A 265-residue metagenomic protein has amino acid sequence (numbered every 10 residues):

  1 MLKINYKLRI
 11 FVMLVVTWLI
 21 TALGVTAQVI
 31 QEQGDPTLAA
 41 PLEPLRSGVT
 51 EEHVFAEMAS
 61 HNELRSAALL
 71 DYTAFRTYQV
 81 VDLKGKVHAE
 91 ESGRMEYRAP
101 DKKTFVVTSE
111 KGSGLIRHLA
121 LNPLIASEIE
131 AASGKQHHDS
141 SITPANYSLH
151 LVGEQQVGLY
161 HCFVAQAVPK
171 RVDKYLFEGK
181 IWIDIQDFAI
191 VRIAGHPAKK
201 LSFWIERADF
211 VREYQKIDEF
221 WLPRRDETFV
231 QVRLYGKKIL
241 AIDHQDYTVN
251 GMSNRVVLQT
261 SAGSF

Functional and structural regions predicted by a protein language model:
M1-L8: N-terminal secretory signal peptides that target proteins for export/translocation
K7, M13, E51-H53: Intrinsically disordered, low-complexity proline-rich regions
R9-M13, Y247-N250: Short N-terminal leader segment in a subset of presequences, especially plant chloroplast and some mitochondrial
F11-A22: Bacterial N-terminal signal peptides
Q28-E178, I185-A189, A198-A208, Q215-K216 (+2 more regions): Structured extracytoplasmic
I193, R224-D226: Beta-strand-dense domains in secreted/periplasmic systems and polymorphic toxin scaffolds
